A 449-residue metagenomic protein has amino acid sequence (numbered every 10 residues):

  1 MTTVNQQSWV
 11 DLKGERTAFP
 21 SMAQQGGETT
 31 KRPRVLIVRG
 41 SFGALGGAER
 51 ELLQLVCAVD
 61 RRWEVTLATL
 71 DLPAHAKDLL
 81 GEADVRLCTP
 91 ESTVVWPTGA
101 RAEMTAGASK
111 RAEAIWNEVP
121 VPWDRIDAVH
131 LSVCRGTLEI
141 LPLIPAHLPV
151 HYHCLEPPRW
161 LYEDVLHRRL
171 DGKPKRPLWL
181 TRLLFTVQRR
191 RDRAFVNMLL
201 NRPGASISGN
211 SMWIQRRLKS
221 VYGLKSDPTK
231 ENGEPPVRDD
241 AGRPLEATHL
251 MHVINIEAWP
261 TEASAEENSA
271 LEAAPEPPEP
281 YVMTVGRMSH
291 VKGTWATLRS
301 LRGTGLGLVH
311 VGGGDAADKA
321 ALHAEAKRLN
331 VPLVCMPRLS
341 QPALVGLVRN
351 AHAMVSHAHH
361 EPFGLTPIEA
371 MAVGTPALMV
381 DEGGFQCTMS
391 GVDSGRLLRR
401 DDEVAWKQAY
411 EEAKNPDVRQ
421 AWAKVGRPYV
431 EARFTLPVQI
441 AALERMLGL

Functional and structural regions predicted by a protein language model:
E49-Q54, P280, R287-G303: A conserved mid-protein helix/loop that constitutes part of the nucleotide-sugar donor-binding site
T69-A74, M212, V285, G307-L322 (+1 more regions): Glycosyltransferase donor-sugar binding loop
A128-H130, I144-L178, S208: Active-site proximal beta-strand in glycosyltransferases
P158, L170-I207, I214-R216, E234-D240: Membrane-proximal helix-turn-helix segments that form the acceptor-binding/catalytic region of lipid-linked
G346-A351: Short alpha-helical donor nucleotide-sugar binding micro-motif in glycosyltransferases
H359: Aromatic "clamp/platform" in nucleotide-sugar-dependent glycosyltransferases that forms part of the donor/acceptor
M379, G391-V404, Y410-D417: Conserved acidic donor-binding segment of nucleotide-sugar-dependent glycosyltransferases
V418-R433, A442-R445: A short, well-ordered alpha-helix in the C-terminal region of glycosyltransferases
